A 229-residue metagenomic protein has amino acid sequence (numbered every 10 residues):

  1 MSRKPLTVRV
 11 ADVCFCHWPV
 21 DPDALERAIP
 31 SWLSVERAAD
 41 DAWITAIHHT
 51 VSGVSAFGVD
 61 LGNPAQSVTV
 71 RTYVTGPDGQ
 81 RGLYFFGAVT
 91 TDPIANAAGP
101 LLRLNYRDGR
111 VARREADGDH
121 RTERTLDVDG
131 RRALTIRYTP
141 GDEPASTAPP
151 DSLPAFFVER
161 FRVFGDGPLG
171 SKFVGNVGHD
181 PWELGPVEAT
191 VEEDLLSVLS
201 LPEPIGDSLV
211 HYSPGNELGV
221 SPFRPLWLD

Functional and structural regions predicted by a protein language model:
M1-V10: A short, surface-exposed helix-loop junction/capping segment
L6, P22-V70: Glycine/small-residue-rich interface belts in oligomeric ring/scaffold proteins and their assembly partners
R9-H17: A short N-terminal beta->alpha junction/helix N-cap motif
C14, T69-D229: Internal, well-folded beta-alpha domain core
